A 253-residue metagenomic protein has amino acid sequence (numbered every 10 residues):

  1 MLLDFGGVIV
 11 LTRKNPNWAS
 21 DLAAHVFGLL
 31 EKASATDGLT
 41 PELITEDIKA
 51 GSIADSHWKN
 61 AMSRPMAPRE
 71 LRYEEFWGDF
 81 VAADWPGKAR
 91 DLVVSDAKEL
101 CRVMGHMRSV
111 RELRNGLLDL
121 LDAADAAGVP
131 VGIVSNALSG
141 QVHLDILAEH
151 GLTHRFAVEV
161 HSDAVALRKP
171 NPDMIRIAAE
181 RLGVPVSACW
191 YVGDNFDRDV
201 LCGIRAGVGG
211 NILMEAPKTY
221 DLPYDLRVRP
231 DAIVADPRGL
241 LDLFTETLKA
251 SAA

Functional and structural regions predicted by a protein language model:
M1-L3, L11, A35-T36, L118 (+4 more regions): Asp-based, Mg2+/Mn2+-dependent phosphohydrolase catalytic module
F5-G6, P16-S63: Conserved phosphoryl-transfer catalytic core
V10-N15, A61-M66, P130: A ubiquitous short alpha-helical element
L22-T36, L71-K88: Helix-loop "lid/cap" segments that line or gate small-molecule binding pockets
E31-K49, A83-K98, H154-F156, V186: Short, surface-exposed acidic
D47-D55, F76, D96-G105: Short, Lys/Arg-enriched alpha-helical recognition elements, typified by the DNA-recognition helix
D55-P68, M104-N115, R168-M174, G209: Short amphipathic alpha-helical segments at helix boundaries and their inter-helical linkers
A67-E75, L92-V94, R102-V131: Short, acidic loop-to-helix structural element flanking the phosphoryl-transfer center in phosphate-processing enzymes
